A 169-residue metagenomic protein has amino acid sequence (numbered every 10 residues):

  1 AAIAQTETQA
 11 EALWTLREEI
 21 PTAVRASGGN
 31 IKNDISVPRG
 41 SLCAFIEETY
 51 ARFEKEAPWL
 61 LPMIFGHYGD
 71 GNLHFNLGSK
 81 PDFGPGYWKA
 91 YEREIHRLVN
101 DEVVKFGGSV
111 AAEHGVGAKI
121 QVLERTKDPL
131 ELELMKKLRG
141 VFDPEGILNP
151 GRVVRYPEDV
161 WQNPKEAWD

Functional and structural regions predicted by a protein language model:
A1-L98, E102, F106: C-terminal substrate-recognition/cap domain of FAD-linked oxidoreductases
Y68-G71, G115-Q121: Small/polar glycine-rich anion-binding or flexible loop at a beta-alpha turn
A90, E94-L98, A111, A118 (+1 more regions): Short amphipathic alpha-helical segments
N100-S109, R125, K137-G140: Short basic/hydrophobic patches in alpha-helices and adjacent helix-turn junctions that form amphipathic surface motifs
S109-V116, P150-V153: Short acidic/histidine-rich active-site segments
I120-D169: Activity-critical C-terminal alpha-helical subdomain
